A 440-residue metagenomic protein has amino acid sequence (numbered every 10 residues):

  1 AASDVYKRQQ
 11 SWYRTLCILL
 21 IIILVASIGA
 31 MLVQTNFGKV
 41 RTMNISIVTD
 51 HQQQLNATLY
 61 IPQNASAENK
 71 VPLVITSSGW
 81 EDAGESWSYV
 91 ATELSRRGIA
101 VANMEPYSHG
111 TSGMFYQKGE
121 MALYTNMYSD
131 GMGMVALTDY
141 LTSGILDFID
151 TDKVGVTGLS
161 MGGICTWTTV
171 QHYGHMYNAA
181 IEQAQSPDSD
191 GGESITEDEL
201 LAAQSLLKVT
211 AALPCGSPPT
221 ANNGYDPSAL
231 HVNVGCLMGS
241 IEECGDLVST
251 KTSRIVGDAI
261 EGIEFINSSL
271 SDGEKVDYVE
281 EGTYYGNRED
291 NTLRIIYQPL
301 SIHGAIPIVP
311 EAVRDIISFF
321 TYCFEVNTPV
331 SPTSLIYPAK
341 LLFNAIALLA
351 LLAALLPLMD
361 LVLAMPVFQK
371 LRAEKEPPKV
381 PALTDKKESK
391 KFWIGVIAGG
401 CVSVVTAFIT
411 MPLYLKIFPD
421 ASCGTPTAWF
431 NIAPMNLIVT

Functional and structural regions predicted by a protein language model:
A1-Y6: Short, small-residue-biased leader/transition segments that mark boundaries at the very start of proteins
K7, N36-R41, K70, K118 (+10 more regions): Context-gated lysine
R8-V48, N56: An N-terminal hydrophobic leader/cap segment in hydrolases
A26, A30, F324-T333, T406-P412: Membrane-embedded alpha-helical segments in integral membrane proteins
G29-M31, S78, T196, L300 (+2 more regions): Generic preference for well-ordered secondary structure
T42-I336: Soluble extramembrane regions of membrane proteins in the secretory/endomembrane system
S334-T440: Core alpha-helical transmembrane segments of integral membrane proteins
